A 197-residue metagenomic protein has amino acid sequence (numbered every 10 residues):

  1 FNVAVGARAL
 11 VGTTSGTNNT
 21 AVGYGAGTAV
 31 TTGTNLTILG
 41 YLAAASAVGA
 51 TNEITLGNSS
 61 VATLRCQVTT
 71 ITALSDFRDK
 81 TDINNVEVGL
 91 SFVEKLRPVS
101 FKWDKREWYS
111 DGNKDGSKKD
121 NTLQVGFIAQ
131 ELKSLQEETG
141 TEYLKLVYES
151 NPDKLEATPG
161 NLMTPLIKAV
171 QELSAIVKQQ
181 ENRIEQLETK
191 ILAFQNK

Functional and structural regions predicted by a protein language model:
F1-S75: Glycine- and small/polar-enriched repetitive beta-structure motifs of secreted/surface proteins
A4, A21, E87, G126-F127 (+2 more regions): Short aromatic/basic micro-patch
A29, S60-N85, G89-F92, K178-K197: Glycine-rich, low-complexity segments
G89-K105, S110-D115: Acidic, glycine-rich loop-and-strand cores that form catalytic or ligand-binding grooves in diverse globular domains
K95-P98, A129-E142: Glycine-rich, acidic and aromatic/proline-enriched surface loops and short helix-turn segments that act as binding
S117, N121-G126: Glycine-rich phosphate/pyrophosphate-binding loop and adjacent beta-alpha nucleotide/cofactor-binding cores
E142-K197: C-terminal intramolecular chaperone/auto-processing assembly modules
